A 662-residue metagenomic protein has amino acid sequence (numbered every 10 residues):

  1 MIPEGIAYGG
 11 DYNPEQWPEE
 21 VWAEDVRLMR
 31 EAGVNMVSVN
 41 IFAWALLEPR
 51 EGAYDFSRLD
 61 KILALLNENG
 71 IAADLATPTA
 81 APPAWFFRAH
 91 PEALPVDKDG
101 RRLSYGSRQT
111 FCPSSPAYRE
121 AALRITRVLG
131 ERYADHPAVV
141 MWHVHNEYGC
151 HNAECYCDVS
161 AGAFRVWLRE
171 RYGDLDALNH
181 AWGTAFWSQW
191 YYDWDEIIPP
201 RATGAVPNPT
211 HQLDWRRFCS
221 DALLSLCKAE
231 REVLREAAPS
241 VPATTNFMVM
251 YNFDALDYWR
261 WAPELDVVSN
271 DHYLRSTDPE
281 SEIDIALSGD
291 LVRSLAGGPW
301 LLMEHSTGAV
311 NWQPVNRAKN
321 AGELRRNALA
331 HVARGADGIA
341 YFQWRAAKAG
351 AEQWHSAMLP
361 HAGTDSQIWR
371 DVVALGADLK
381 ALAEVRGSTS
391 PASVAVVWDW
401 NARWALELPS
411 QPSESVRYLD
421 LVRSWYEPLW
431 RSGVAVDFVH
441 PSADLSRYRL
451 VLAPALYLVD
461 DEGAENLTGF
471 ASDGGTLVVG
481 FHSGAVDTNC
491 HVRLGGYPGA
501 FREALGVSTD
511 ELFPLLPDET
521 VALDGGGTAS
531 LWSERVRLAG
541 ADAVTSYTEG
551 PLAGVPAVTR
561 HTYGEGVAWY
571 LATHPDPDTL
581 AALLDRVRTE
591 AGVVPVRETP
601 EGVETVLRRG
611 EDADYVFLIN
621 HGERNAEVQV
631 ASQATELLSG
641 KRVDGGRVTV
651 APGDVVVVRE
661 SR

Functional and structural regions predicted by a protein language model:
A7-W17, N40-S57, S104-L123, Y148-N152 (+6 more regions): The substrate-binding groove and active-site-proximal loops of carbohydrate-active enzymes, especially glycoside
G10, M29, V37, L66 (+10 more regions): Conserved, mostly hydrophobic/aromatic
N13-E15, N40-A43, A76-W85, V140-G149 (+4 more regions): Short, solvent-exposed turn/loop segments enriched in Gly/Ser/Thr/Pro and often Arg
Q16-E31, A122-V128, M250-W261, N320-A328: Short, acidic/polar
Q16-E31, R50-N67, E120, R124 (+3 more regions): Aromatic- and glycine-enriched glycan-recognition loops and surfaces that form the carbohydrate-binding subsites
E24-R30, M36-R102, G130, E230-A237 (+1 more regions): Aromatic-lined substrate-binding rim segments of carbohydrate-active enzymes
D99-V267, D271-I285: Polysaccharide-binding and catalytic clefts of secreted carbohydrate-active enzymes
I197, S240, L265-D266, N270-R662: Carbohydrate-binding surfaces of carbohydrate-active enzymes
